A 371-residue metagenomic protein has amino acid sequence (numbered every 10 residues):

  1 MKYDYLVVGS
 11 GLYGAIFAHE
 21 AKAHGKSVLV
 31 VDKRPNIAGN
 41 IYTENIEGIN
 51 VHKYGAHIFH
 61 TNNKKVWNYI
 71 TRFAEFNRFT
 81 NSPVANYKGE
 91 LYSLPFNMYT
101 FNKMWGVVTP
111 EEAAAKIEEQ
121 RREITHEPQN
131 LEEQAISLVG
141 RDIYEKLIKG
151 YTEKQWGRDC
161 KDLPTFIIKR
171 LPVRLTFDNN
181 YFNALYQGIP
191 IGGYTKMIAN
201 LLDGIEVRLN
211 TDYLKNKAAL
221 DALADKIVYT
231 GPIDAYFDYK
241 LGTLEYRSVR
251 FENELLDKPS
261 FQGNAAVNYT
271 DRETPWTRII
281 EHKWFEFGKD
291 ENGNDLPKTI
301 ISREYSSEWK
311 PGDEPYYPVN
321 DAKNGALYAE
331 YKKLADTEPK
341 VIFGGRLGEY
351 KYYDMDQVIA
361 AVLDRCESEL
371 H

Functional and structural regions predicted by a protein language model:
Y3-V30, C366, L370: N-terminal Rossmann-like FAD-binding beta1-loop-alpha1 element of flavoenzymes
L12-Y13, P35-N36, Y99, E153 (+5 more regions): Short, solvent-exposed loop/turn segments at secondary-structure junctions
H19-E47: Glycine-rich FAD pyrophosphate-binding loop
H24, L214-L334: Mid-domain catalytic core of redox enzymes that form a hydrophobic substrate pocket/lid adjacent to a catalytic redox
N45-K53, N179-Y181: Short glycine/proline- and charge-enriched loop/turn segments that cap or connect secondary-structure elements
A56-E90: N-terminal FAD cofactor-binding segment of flavoenzymes
A85-S93, M98-K226, T230, A235-F237: Active-site/ligand-binding neighborhood in enzyme catalytic cores
E314-H371: C-terminal catalytic lobe of FAD-dependent flavoproteins
